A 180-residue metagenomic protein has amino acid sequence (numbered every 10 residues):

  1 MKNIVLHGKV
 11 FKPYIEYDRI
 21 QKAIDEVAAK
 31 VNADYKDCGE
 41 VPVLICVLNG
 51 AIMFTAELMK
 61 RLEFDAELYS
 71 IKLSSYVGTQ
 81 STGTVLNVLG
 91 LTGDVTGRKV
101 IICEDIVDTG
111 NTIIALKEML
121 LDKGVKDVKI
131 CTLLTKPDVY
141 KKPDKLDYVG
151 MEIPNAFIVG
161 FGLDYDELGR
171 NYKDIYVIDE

Functional and structural regions predicted by a protein language model:
M1-E180: PRPP-associated nucleotide enzymes
